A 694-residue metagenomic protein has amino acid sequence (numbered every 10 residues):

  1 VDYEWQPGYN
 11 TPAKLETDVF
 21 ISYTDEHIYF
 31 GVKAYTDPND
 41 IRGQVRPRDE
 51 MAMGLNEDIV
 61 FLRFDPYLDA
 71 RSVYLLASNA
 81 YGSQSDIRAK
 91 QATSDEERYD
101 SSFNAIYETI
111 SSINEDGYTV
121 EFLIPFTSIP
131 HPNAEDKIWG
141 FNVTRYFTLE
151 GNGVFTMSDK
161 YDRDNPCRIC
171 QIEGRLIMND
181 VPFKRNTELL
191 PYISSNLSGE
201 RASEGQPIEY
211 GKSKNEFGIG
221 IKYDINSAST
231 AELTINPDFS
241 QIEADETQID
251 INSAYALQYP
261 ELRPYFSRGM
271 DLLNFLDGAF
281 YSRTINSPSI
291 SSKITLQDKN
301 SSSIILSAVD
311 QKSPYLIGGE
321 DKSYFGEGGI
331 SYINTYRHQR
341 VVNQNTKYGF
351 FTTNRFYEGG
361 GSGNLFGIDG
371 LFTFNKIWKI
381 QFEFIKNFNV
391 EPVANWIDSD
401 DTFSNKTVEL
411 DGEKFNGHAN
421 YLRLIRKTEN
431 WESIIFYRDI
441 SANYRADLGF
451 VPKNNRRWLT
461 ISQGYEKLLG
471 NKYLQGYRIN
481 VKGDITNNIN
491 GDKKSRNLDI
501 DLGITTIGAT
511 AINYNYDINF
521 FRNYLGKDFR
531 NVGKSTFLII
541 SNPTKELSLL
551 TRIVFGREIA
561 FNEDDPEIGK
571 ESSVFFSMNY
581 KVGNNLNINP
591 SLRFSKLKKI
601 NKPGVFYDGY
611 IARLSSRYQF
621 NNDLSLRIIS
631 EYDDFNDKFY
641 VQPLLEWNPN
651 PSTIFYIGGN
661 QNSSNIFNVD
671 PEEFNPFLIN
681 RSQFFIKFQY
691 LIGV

Functional and structural regions predicted by a protein language model:
V1-Q339, G360: Structural preference for beta-rich elements and adjacent junctions enriched in aromatics
D2-Y3, K33-D37, I193-S198, A308 (+5 more regions): Generic short beta-strand segments
T127-I129, R355-F356, E466-L468, E631: Short beta-turn/strand-loop junction motif enriched in small, turn-promoting residues
P182, E188-S213, R263, L316-Y332 (+8 more regions): Primarily recognizes Gram-negative and organellar outer-membrane beta-barrels
K184, L296-K299, Q339-T346, G470-Q475 (+2 more regions): Glycine-rich phosphate/diphosphate-binding loops that line cofactor/substrate pockets in enzymes
S287-S289, S302, G363, L371-F374 (+1 more regions): Exposed, low-structure sequence patches enriched in small/polar residues
I304-L306, Y348-T353, Q381: Hydrophobic core segments of beta-strands in well-ordered, beta-rich domains
G367: Active-site-proximal loop/helix segments of hydrolase catalytic cores
